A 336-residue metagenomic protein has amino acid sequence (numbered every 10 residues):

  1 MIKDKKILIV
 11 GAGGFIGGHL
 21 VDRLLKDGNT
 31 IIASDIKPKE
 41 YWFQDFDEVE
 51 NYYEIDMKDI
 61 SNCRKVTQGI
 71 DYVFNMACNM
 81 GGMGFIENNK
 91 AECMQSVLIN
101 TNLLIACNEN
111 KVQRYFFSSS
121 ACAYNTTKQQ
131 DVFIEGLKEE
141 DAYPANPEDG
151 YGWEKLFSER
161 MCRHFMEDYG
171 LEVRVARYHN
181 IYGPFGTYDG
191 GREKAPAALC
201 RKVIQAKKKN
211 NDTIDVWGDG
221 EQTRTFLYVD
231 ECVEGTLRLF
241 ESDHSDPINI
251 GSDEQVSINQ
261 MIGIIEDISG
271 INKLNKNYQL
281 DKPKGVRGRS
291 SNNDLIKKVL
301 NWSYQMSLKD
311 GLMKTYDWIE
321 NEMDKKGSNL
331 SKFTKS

Functional and structural regions predicted by a protein language model:
I7-D27: N-terminal Rossmann NAD(P)H-binding glycine-rich loop of SDR-like oxidoreductase domains
R23, Q205-S336: C-terminal substrate-binding subdomain of Rossmann-fold SDR/epimerase-dehydratase oxidoreductases
N29-P38: Conserved glycine-rich Rossmann-like NAD(P)H-binding loop of the short-chain dehydrogenase/reductase
E54-S96, T126: NAD(P)H-binding glycine-rich loop region in Rossmannoid oxidoreductase-like domains and their noncatalytic homologs
N75, T101-E148, R174: Conserved Rossmann-fold NAD(P)-dependent oxidoreductase catalytic core, especially the SDR/UDP-sugar
C93-V97, P147-E159, D189-A197, T225-F226 (+1 more regions): Short-chain dehydrogenase/reductase
A123-N125, D149-G150, R174-P196, T223: Flexible, glycine-rich beta-alpha linker
N146-R174, H179, A198-K208: Active-site Tyr-X1-5-Lys
